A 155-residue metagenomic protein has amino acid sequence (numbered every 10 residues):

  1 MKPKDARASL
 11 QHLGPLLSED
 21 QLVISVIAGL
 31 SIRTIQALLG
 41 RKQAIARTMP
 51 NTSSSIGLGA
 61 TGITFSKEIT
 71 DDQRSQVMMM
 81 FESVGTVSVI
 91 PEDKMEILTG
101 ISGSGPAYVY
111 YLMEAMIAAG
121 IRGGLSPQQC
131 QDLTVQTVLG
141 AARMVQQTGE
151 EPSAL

Functional and structural regions predicted by a protein language model:
M1-I63, K67: Rossmann-like NAD(P)(H) cofactor-binding subdomain of soluble oxidoreductases
A8, D93, E151: Short, conserved clusters of charged catalytic residues that mark active-site and nucleotide-handling motifs
L10, Y108-V109: Structural signal for alpha-helical transmembrane segments and their flanking helix-loop junctions in multi-pass
T34-A44, A60-L98, Y110-T148: Internal alpha-helical scaffold of NAD(P)-dependent oxidoreductase catalytic cores
I101: Alpha-helical membrane segments and immediately flanking helix-loop junctions that form or couple to the substrate/ion
G105: Aromatic-residue-lined binding/catalytic grooves and analogous aromatic/hydrophobic interfacial grooves in multimeric
G149-L155: Short, intrinsically disordered, charge-balanced linker/junction segments flanking boundaries in proteins
